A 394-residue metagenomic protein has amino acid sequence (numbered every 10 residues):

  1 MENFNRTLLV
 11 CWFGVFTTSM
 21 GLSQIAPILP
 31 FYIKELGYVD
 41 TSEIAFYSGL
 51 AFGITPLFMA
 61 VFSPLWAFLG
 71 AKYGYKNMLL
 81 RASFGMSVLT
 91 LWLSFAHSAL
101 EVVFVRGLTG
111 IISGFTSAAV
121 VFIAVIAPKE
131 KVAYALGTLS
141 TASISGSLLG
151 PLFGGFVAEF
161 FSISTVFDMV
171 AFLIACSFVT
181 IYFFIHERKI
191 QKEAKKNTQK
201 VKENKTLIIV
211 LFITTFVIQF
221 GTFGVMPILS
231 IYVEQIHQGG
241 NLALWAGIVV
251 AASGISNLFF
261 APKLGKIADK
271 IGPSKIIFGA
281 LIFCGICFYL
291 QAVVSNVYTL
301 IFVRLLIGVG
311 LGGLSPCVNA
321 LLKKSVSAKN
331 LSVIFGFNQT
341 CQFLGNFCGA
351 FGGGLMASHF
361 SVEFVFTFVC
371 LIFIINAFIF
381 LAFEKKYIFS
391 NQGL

Functional and structural regions predicted by a protein language model:
M1-F4, H186-I213, L394: Juxtamembrane intracellular "pre-TM" segments in multi-pass secondary transporters
I28-A45, P227-L244: Short amphipathic helix-loop junctions that connect adjacent transmembrane helices in Major Facilitator Superfamily/SLC
L50-W66, A251-K263: Central cavity-lining transmembrane alpha-helices of secondary-active solute carriers, predominantly the Major
V61-H97, A268-S274: Conserved MFS/SLC helix-loop-helix module at the cytosolic interface between two early adjacent transmembrane helices
N77-W92, A171, K275-Y289, C370: Structural signature of the two symmetry-related core transmembrane helices
L89, L100-L108, C287, Y298-L306: Paired small-residue
V105-S143, A320-L321: Cytoplasmic helix-loop-helix junction between adjacent transmembrane helices in 12-TM secondary transporters
V166-F183, F366-A382: Symmetry-related core transmembrane helices of the 12-TM Major Facilitator Superfamily/SLC fold
